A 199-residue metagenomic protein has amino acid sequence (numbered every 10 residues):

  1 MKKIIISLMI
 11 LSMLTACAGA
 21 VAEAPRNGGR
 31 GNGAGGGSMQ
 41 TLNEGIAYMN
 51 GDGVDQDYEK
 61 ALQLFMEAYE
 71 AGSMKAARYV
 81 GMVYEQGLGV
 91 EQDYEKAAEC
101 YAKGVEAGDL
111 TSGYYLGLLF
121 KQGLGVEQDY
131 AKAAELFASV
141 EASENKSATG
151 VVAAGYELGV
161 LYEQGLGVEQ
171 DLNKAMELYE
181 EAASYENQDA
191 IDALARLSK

Functional and structural regions predicted by a protein language model:
S7-A16: Bacterial N-terminal signal peptides
A18-V21: Bacterial signal peptide processing site
G33-G37, N50-D52, E70-S73, Q86-L88 (+7 more regions): Short helix-capping/linker turns of helical repeat alpha-solenoids
Q40-N50, A77-Q86, C100, G113-Q122 (+3 more regions): Hydrophobic face of amphipathic alpha-helices that form TPR/SEL1-like repeat modules and related alpha-solenoid
E67-A68, K103-G104, S139-V140, A182: Canonical positions in the second alpha-helix
F137-A142, Q170-N187: TPR/TPR-like (Sel1-like) alpha-helical repeat modules
E181-K199: Terminal, low-structured helical/coil segments at or just beyond the last alpha-helical repeat
